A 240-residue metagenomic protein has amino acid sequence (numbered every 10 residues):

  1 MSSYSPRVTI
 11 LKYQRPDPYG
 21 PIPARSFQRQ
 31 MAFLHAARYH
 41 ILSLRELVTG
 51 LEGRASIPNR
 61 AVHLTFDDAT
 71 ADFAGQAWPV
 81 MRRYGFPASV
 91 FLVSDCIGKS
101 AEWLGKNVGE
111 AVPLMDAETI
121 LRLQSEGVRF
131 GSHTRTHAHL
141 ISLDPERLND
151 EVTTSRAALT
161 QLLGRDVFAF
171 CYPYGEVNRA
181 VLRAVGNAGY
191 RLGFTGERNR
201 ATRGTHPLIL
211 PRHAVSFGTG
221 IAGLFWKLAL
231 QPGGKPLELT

Functional and structural regions predicted by a protein language model:
M1-T65, T70-G75, S142-T240: C-terminal active-site subregion of NodB/CE4 polysaccharide deacetylases
S2-Y4, H35-A36, P79-F86, P113-S132 (+1 more regions): Acidic (Asp/Glu)-rich catalytic clusters
Q14, H133, H137: Histidine-centered divalent metal-coordination motifs
Q14-I22, E102-V112: Acidic/histidine-rich helix-loop elements that form or flank divalent-metal/phosphate-binding sites at the catalytic
V48, A74-Q76, G105-E126, T153 (+1 more regions): Alpha-helical scaffolding within the catalytic cores of extracellular/periplasmic polymer-degrading hydrolases
G85-N107: A short, conserved beta-to-alpha structural element at the edge of catalytic cores that scaffolds binding
S89-S94, F130-S132, T195: Non-cysteine beta-strand/loop elements that form the S-adenosyl-L-methionine
K99-E102, A138-L143: A short acidic, helix-capping loop that chelates divalent metal ions and anchors anionic groups
